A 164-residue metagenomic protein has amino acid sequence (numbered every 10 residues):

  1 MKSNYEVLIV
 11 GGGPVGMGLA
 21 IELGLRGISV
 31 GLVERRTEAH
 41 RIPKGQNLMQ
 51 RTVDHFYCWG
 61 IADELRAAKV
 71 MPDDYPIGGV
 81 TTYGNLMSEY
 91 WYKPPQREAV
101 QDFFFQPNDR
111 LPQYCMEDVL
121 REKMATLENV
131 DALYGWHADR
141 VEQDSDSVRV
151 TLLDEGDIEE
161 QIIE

Functional and structural regions predicted by a protein language model:
K2-V15, G31: Beta1/beta-strand and adjacent pyrophosphate-binding region of the FAD-binding site in flavoprotein oxidoreductases
S3-Y5, D157-E164: Core beta-strand elements of the Rossmann-like FAD/NAD(P) dinucleotide-binding domain in flavoenzyme oxidoreductases
I9-V10, A138, I162-E164: Short hydrophobic core segments
G12-P14, R35, Q113: Glycine-rich Rossmann-fold phosphate-binding loop(s) that bind the pyrophosphate of adenine dinucleotide cofactors
G24-G45: Glycine-rich FAD pyrophosphate-binding loop
R41-K44, L48-A125, E142: Active-site-adjacent segment of FAD-dependent monooxygenases/related oxidoreductases
Y134-T151: A conserved short coil-to-beta-strand element within the FAD-binding core of flavoproteins
